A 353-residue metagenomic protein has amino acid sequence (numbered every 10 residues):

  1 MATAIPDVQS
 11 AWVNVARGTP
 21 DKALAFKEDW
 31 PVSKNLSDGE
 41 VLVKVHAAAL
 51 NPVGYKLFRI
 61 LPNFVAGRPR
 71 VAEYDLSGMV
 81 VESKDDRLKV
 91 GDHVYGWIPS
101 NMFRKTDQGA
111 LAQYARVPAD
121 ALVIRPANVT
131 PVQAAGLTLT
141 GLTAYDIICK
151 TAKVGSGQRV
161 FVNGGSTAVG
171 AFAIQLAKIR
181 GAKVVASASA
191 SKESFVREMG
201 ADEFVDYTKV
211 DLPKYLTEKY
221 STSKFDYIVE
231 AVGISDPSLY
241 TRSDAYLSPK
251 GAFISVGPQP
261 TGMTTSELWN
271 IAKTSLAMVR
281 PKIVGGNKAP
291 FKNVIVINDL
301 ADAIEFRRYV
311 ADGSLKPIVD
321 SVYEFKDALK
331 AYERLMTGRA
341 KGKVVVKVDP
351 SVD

Functional and structural regions predicted by a protein language model:
A4, I295-D353: C-terminal hydrophobic helical "lid"/dimerization subdomain of Rossmann-like NAD(P)H-dependent oxidoreductases
P31-L50, R59-M102, Q108-G109: Glycine-rich beta-strand-centered segment in the early N-terminal region that forms part of a ligand/cofactor-binding
R87-L88, V154, L247: Short, well-ordered loop/turn sites that connect or cap secondary structure elements
Y95, I228-V229, I254: N-terminal Rossmann-like NAD(P) cofactor-binding module of classical short-chain dehydrogenase/reductase
W97-G164: NAD(P)H dinucleotide-binding glycine-rich loop of Rossmann-like/cofactor-binding domains, especially the beta1-alpha1
L137-V210: Mid-domain Rossmann-like dinucleotide-binding core that forms the NAD(H)/NADP(H) cofactor-binding site
D211-S223: Short amphipathic alpha-helix with an adjacent loop that forms part of the alpha/beta core around
S235-S314, D349-D353: Glycine-rich phosphate-binding loop and adjacent beta-alpha segment of Rossmann(oid) nucleotide-cofactor-binding
